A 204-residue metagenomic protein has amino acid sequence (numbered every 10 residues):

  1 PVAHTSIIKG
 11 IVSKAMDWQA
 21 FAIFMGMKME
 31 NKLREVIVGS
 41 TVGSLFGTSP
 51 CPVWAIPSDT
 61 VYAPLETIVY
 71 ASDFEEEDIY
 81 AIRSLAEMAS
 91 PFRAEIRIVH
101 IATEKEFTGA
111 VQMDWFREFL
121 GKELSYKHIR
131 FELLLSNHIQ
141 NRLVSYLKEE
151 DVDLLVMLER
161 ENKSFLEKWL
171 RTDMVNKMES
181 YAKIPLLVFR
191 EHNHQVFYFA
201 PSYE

Functional and structural regions predicted by a protein language model:
P1-I23, L124-V175, S180, I184 (+1 more regions): Structural beta-alpha unit
I7-I8, S13-D59: Hydrophobic alpha-helical segments and helix pairs
M27, V42-S84, P91, S180-E204: Intrinsically disordered or low-complexity boundary/linker segments at protein termini and domain junctions
K28, D73, E104, R160: Flexible loop residues that form catalytic and substrate-binding hotspots at small-molecule/glycan-binding clefts
E35-V36, E66, A81, F107-V111 (+3 more regions): Short, well-ordered secondary-structure micro-motifs
V38-T41, Q112-F116, W169-V175: Charged helix-capping and loop-helix junction motifs
G43, A86, E118, V144 (+1 more regions): Active-site phosphate/pyrophosphate- and oxyanion-stabilizing loops and adjacent acidic/basic residues in soluble
I79-S125: Redox- and metal-dependent alpha/beta enzyme cores, enriched for Fe-S-associated oxidoreductases and cofactor-handling
